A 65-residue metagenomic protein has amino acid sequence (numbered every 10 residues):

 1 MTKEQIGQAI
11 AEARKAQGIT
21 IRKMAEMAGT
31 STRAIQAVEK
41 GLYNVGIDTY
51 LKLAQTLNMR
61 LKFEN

Functional and structural regions predicted by a protein language model:
M1-A16: A short, Lys/Arg-rich alpha-helix, primarily the initiator
I6-A9, T20, G46-T49: Residues that mark the N-terminal boundary/hinge immediately upstream of a DNA-recognition element
R14, A25, A54: The alpha-helix within a helix-turn-helix
G18-A37: Short alpha-helical DNA-recognition segment
K40, N65: Short, conserved catalytic or interaction motifs in soluble domains
D48-E64: DNA major-groove recognition helix of helix-turn-helix/homeodomain DNA-binding modules
